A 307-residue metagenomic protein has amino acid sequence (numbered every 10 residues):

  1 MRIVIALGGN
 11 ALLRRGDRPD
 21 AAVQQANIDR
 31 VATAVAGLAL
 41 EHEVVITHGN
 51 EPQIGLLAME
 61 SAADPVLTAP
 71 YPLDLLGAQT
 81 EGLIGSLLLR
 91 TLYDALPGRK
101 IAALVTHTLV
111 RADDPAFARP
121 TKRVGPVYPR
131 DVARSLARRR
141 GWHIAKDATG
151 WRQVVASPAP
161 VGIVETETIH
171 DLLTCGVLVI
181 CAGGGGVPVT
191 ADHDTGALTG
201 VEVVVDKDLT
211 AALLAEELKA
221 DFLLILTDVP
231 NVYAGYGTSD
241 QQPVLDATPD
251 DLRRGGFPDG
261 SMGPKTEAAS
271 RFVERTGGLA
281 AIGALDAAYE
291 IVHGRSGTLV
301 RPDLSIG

Functional and structural regions predicted by a protein language model:
M1-G307: C-terminal catalytic "cap/lid" subdomain
